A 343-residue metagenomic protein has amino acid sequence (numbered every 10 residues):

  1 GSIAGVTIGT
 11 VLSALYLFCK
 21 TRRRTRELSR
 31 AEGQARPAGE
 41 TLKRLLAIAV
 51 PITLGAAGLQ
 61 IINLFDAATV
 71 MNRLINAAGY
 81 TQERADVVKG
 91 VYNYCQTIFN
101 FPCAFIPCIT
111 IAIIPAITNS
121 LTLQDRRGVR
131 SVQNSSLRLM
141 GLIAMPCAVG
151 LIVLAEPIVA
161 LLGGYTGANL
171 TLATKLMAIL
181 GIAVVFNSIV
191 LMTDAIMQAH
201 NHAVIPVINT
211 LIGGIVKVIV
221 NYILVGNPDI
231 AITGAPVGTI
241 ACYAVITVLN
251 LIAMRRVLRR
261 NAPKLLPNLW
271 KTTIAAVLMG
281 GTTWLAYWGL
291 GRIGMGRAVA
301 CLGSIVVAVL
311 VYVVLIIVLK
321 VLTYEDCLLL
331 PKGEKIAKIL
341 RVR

Functional and structural regions predicted by a protein language model:
I3, F18-A56, R127, R256-W270: Interhelical loop/hinge segments that connect adjacent transmembrane helices in multipass membrane
L42, L46, N93, I113 (+5 more regions): Interfacial transmembrane-helix starts/ends
P51, R84-I106, L137-L142: Alpha-helical transmembrane segments of polytopic membrane transporters and translocases
D86, I152-V184: Interfacial segments at transmembrane-helix termini and the short loops linking adjacent helices
C103-D125, D194: Helix-loop junctions and terminal segments of transmembrane helices in multi-pass membrane transport/translocation
I182-I212, I223: Membrane-interface junctions at transmembrane-helix termini in multi-pass inner-membrane proteins
I205-A231, V245-A253, A275-Y287, V307-I316: Alpha-helical transmembrane segments of multi-pass membrane transporters and transport-associated inner-membrane enzymes
W284-R343: Membrane-proximal transmembrane or re-entrant/amphipathic helices at the cytosolic face
